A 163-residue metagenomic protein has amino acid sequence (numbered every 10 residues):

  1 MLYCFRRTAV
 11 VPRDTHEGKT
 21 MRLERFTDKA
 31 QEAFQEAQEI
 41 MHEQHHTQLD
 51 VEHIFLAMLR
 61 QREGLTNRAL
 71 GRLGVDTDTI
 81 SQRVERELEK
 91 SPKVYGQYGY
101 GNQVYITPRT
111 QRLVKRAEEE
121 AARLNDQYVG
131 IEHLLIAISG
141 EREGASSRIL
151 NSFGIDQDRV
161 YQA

Functional and structural regions predicted by a protein language model:
M1-A163: Histone-fold recognition with a strong bias for associated Lys/Arg-rich disordered tails
